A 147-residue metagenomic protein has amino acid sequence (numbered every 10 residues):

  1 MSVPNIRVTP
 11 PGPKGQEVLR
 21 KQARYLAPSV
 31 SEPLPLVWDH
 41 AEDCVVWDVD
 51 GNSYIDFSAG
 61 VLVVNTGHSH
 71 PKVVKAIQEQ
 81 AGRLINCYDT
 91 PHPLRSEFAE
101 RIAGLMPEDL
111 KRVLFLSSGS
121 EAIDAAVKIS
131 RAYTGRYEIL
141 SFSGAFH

Functional and structural regions predicted by a protein language model:
M1-E42: Active-site-adjacent loop/helix segments that line or gate small-molecule/cofactor pockets in enzymes
N5-P11, S53-R136, L140: Glycine-rich loop-to-alpha-helix module at the N-terminal edge of alpha/beta enzyme cores
E17-V18, D48-V49, V73-V74: Short, flexible segments with low predicted structural confidence
P35-D56: Active-site and channel-lining beta-strand-loop segments that bind or position nucleotide-derived/phosphorylated
F142-H147: Substrate-binding/gating loop at the entrance of the active-site cleft, primarily in PLP-dependent aminotransferase-like
